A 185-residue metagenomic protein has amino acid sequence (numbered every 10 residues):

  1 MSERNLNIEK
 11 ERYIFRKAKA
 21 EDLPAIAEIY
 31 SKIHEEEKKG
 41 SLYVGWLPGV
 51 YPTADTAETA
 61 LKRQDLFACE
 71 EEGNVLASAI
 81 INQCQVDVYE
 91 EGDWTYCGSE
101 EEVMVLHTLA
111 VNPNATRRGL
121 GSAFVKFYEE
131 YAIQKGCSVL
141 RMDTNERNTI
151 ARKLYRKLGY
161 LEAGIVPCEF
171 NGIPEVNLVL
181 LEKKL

Functional and structural regions predicted by a protein language model:
M1-P24: Conserved N-terminal entry element of GNAT/NAT acetyltransferase domains
A27, H34-T56: Conserved GNAT-fold acetyl-CoA-binding loop/helix
A54-A68, C84-V88, V105: A short helix-loop-beta-strand connector motif used in the catalytic cores of GNAT acetyltransferases and, in some
D65-A79: Conserved beta-hairpin
I80-T108, A115-T116, E169-I173: Conserved acyl-donor/pantetheine-binding loop and adjacent beta-alpha core of acyl/acetyltransferases and related
G98-E100, N145-T149, R156-L158, C168-L185: C-terminal "cap" of GNAT-fold acetyltransferases
V111, R117-E130, K153, K157: Conserved acetyl-CoA-binding loop-helix of GNAT-fold acetyltransferases
V125, A132-D143: Conserved GNAT acetyl-CoA-binding A-motif
